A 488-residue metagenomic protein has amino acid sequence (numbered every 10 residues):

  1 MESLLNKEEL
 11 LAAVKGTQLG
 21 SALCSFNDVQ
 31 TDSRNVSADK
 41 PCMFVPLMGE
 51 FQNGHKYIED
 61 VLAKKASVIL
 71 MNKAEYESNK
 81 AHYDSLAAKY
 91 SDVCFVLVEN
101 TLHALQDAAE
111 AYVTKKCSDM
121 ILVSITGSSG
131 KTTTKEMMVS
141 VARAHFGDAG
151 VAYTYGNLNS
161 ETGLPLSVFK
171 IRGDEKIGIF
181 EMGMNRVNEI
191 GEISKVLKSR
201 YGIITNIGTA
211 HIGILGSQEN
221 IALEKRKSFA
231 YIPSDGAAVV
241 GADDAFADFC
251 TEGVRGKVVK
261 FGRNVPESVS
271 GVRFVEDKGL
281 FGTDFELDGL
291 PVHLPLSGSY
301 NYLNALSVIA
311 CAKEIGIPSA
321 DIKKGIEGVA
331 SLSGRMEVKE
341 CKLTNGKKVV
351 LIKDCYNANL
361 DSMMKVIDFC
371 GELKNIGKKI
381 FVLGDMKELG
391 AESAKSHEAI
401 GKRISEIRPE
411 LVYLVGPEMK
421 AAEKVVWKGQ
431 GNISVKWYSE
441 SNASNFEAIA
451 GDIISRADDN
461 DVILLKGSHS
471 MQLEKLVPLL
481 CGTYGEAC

Functional and structural regions predicted by a protein language model:
M1-D107, S297, L373-K374, L389 (+3 more regions): N-terminal leader/targeting and accessory segments in enzymes
M1-L19, A38-M43, N53, G147-A149 (+4 more regions): ATP-dependent carboxylate-amine ligase
E8, A13, L97, H103-A238 (+4 more regions): Phosphate-binding loop of NTP-binding sites
L10, C42, V61, A108 (+14 more regions): Residue-level signal for inorganic ion chemistry
L19-L23, K170-I212, D248-P291, L332-K342: Extended acidic/charged loop-beta regions that coordinate divalent cations and stabilize anionic phosphate/carboxylate
Q30-S33, K278-T283, L296-S307, S331-M336 (+1 more regions): Short glycine/threonine-rich catalytic loop with a Thr-x-Gly-x-Asp
S33-S37, H82-L86, K195, E447-R456: Short amphipathic alpha-helix with an adjacent loop that forms part of the alpha/beta core around
V196-T209, L290-S331, M364: A conserved, hydrophobic alpha-helical segment in the catalytic core of large ATP/adenylate-utilizing enzymes
